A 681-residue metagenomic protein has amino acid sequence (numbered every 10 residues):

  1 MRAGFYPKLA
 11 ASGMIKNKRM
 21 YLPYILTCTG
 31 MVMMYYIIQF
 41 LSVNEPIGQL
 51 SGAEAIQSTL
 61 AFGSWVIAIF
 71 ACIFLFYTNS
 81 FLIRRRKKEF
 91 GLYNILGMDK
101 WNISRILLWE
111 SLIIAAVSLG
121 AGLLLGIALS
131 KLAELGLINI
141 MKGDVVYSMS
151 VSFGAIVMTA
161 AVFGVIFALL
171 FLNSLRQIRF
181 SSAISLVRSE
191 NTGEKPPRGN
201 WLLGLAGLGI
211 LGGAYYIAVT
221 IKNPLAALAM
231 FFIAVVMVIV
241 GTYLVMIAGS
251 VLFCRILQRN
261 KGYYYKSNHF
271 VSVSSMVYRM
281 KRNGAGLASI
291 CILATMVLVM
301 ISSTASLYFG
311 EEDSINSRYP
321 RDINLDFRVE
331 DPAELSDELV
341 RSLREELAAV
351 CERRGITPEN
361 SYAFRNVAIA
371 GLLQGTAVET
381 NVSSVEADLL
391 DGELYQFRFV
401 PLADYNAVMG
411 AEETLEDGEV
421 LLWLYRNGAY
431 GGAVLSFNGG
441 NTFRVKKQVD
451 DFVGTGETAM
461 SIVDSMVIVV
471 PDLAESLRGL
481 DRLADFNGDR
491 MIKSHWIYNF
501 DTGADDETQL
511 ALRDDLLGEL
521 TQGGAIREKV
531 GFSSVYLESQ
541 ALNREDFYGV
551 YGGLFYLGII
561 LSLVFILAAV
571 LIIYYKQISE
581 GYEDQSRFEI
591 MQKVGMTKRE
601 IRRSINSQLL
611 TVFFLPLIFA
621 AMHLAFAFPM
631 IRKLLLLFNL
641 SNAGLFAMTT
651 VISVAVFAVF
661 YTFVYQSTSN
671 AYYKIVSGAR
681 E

Functional and structural regions predicted by a protein language model:
M1-V32, P196-W201, I210, V245-A294 (+1 more regions): N-terminal Sec/SRP start-transfer signal
A3-F5, F180-E194, Y582-E583, Y673-E681: Short cytosolic juxtamembrane segments of multi-pass membrane proteins
R19-P46, A55-K88, S111-L125, V236-I239 (+4 more regions): Hydrophobic alpha-helical transmembrane segments of multi-pass inner-membrane transport and secretion
F40-E54, L123-A155, G212-A229, P616-A679: Short helix-loop junctions at transmembrane helix boundaries
I113-L257: Hydrophobic alpha-helical segments
N200-T220, A229-F253, A285-R318, D322-L325 (+3 more regions): Hydrophobic transmembrane helix bundles of membrane-integrated enzymes that assemble and modify cell-envelope
I315-R328, P332-L567: Basic-flanked hydrophobic alpha-helices used for secretion and membrane insertion
